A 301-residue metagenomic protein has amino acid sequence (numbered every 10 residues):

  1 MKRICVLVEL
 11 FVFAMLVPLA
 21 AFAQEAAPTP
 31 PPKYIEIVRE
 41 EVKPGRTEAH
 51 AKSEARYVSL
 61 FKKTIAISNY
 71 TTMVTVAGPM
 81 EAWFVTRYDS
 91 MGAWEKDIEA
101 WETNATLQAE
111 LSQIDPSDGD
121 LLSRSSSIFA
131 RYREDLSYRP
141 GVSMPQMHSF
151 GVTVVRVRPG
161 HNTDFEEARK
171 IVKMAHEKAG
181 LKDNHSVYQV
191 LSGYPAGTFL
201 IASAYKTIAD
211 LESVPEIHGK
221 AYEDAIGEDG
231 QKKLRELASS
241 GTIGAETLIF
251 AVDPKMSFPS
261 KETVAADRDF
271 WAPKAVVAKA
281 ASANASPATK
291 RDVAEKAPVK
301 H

Functional and structural regions predicted by a protein language model:
M1-I4: Positively charged n-region of N-terminal signal peptides that target proteins for export
V6-L7, K43: General helical structural elements
V8-A20: Bacterial N-terminal signal peptides
A23-H301: Short S/T/G/P-rich N-terminal loop/turn motif that feeds into the first structured element of a domain
